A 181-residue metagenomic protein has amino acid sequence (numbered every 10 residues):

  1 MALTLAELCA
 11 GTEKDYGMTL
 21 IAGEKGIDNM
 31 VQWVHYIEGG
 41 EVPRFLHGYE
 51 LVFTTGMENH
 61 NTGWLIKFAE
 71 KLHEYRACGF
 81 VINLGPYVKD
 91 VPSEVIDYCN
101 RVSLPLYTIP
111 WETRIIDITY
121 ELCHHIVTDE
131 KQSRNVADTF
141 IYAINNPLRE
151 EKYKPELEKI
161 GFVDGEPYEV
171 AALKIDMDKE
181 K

Functional and structural regions predicted by a protein language model:
M1-V170, M177-K181: Alpha-helical/coil-rich non-catalytic "connector" segments in signaling and regulatory proteins
